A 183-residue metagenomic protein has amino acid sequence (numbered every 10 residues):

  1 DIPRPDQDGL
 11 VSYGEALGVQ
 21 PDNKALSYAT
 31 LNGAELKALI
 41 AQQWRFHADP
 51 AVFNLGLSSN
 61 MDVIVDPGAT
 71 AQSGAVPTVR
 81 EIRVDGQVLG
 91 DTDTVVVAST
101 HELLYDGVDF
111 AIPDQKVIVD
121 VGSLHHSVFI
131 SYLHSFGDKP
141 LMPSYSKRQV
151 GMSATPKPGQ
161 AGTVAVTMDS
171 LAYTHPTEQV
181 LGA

Functional and structural regions predicted by a protein language model:
D1-A183: Catalytic centers of hydrolytic enzymes
